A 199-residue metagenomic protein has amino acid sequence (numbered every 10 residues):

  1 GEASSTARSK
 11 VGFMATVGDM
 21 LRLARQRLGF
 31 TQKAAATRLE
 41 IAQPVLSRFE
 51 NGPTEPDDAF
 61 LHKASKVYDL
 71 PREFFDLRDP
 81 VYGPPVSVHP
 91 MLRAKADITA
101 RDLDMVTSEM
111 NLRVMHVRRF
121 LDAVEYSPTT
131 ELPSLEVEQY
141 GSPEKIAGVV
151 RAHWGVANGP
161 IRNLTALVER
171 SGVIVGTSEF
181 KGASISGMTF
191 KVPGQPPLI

Functional and structural regions predicted by a protein language model:
G1-I199: Short juxta-domain linker segments that transition from a proline/glycine-rich, charged coil into a short amphipathic
